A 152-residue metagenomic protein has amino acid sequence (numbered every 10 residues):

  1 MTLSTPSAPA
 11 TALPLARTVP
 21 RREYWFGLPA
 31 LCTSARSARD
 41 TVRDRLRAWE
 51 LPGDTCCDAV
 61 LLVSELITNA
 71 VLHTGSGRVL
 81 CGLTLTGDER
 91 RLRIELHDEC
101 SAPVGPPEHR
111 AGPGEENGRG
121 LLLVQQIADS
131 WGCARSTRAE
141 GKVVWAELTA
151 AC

Functional and structural regions predicted by a protein language model:
M1-W25, V71-C152: Conserved beta-strand-loop-beta-strand hairpin that lines the nucleotide-binding pocket of ATP/GTP-utilizing enzymes
W25-S37: STAS-typified acidic loop motif
L28, L46, L62, L66 (+1 more regions): Generic leucine side-chain signal with a strong bias for well-ordered alpha-helical environments
T33, E50, D54, A111-G118: Residues at secondary-structure transition points
D40-S64: Conserved short strand/loop->alpha-helix "switch" segment adjacent to the catalytic nucleotide/phosphoryl-transfer site
D58-S76: Histidine-centered phosphotransfer motif of kinases
